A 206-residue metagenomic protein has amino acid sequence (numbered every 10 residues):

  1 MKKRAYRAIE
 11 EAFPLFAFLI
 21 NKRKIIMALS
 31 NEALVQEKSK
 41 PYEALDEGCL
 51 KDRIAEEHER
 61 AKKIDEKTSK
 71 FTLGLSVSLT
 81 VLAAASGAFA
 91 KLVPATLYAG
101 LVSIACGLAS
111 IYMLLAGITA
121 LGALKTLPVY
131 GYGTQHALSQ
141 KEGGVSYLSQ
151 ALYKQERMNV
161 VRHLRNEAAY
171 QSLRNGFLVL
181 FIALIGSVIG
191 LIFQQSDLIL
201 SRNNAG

Functional and structural regions predicted by a protein language model:
M1-C49, A95, I189-G206: N-terminal soluble segments of membrane proteins
K2-K3, K22-K24, K38-K40, K51 (+6 more regions): Context-gated lysine
A8-K24, A44-R60, L114-G131: Hydrophobic alpha-helical transmembrane segments
A28-V35, Y42, C49, R53 (+9 more regions): A generic structural signal for ordered alpha-helices
L34-G48, P128-E167: Solvent-exposed, non-transmembrane helices and loops of integral membrane proteins
E47-I54, T68, I104-I111, E142-V145 (+1 more regions): Amphipathic, non-membrane alpha-helical segments in soluble helical-bundle scaffolds
I54-K62, E156-H163: Cytosolic juxtamembrane amphipathic/interface segments immediately preceding and feeding into a transmembrane helix
E59-Y130, A168-G206: Alpha-helical transmembrane segments and their immediate juxtamembrane boundary regions in integral membrane proteins
